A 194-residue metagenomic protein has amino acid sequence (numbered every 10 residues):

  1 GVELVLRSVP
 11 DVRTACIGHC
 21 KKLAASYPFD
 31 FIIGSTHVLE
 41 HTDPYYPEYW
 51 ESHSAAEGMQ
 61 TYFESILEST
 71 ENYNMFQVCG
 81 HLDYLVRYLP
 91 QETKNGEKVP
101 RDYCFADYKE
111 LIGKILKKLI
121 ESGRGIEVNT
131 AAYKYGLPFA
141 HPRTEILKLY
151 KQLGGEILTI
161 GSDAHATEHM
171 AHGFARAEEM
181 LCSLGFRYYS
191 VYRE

Functional and structural regions predicted by a protein language model:
G1-E121: Extended substrate/RNA-proximal surfaces in nucleic-acid metabolism proteins
E40, V86, E92, E97-E194: Charged catalytic cores and adjacent phosphate/nucleic-acid-binding surfaces used for phosphate/nucleic-acid chemistry
